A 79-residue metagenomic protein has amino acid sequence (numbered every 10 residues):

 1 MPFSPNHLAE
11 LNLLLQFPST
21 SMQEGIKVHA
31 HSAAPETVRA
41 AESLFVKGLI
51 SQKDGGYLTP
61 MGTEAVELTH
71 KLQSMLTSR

Functional and structural regions predicted by a protein language model:
M1-R39, K71, M75-R79: Short amphipathic alpha-helical interface segments
S19-E24, I50, E64-V66: N-terminal processing/targeting junctions
A34-V38, Q52, P60: Generic alpha-helical scaffold signal
F45-Y57: A short, conserved structural fragment
D54-T77: Accessory beta->alpha helical hairpin/"wing" motif in late/C-terminal subdomains of nucleic-acid enzymes
